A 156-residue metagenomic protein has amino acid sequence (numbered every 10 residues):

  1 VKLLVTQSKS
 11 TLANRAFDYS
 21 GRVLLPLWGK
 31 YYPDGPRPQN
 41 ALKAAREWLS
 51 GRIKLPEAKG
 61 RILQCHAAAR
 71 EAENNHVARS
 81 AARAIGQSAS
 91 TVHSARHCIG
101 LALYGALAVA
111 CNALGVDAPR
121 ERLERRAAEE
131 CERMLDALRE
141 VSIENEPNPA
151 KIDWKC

Functional and structural regions predicted by a protein language model:
V1-E124: Structured binding/interaction patches within domain cores
C111-C156: C-terminal binding/interaction regions
